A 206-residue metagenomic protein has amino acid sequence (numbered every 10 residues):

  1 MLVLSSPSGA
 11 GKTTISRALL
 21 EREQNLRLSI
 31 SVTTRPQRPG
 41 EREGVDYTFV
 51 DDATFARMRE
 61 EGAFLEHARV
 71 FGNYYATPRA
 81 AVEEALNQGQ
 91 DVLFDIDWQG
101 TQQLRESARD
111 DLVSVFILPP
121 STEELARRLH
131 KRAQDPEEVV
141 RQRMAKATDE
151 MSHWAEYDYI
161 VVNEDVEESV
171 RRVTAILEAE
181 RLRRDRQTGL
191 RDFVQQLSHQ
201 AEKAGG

Functional and structural regions predicted by a protein language model:
S5-P7: P-loop (Walker A) phosphate-binding loop of NTP-binding proteins
K12: Conserved lysine of the Walker
I15-S16: Post-Walker A alpha-helix
L20-S29: Post-Walker A helix-loop "phosphate-sensing" segment adjacent to the P-loop in P-loop NTPases
S31-V92, W98-Q102: ATP-dependent small-molecule kinase phosphotransfer cores that center on conserved nucleotide phosphate-binding segments
E61-L65, R128-D135, A175-A179: Conserved AAA+ ATPase "sensor/coupling" helix adjacent to the nucleotide-binding pocket
V92-D97, A108-K131, V162-N163: Conserved phosphate-donor/acceptor-positioning beta-strand/loop module used by diverse small-molecule
Q134, D149-G206: NTP-dependent small-molecule kinase module
